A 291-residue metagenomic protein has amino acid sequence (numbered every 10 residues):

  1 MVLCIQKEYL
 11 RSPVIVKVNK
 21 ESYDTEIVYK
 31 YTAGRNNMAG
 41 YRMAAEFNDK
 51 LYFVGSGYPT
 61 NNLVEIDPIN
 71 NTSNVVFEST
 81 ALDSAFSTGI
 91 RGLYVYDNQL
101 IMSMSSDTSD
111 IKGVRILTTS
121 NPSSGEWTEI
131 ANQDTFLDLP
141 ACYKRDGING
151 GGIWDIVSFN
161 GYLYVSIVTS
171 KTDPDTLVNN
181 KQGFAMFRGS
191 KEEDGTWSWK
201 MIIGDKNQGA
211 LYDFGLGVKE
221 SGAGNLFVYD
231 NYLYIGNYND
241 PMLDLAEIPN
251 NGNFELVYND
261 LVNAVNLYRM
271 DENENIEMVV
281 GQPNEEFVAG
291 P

Functional and structural regions predicted by a protein language model:
M1-L3, K50-V54, Q99-S103, L163-S166 (+1 more regions): Conserved beta-propeller blade signature
Q6-E8, G57-Y58, S105-T108, T169-K171 (+1 more regions): Residue-level signature of beta-propeller blades and closely related beta-rich strand-turn architectures in secreted
R11-K20, N61-P68, K112-S123, V178-D194 (+1 more regions): Beta-propeller blade signature
S22, N48-D49, N70, D97-N98 (+2 more regions): Residue-level signal for tight coil/turn positions that link beta-strands
E26-T32, N74-T80, E126-F136, W197-N207 (+1 more regions): Beta-propeller fold detector
N36-A44, A85-L93, A141-S158, Y212-V228 (+1 more regions): Signature of short aromatic-glycine-proline-rich micro-motifs recurring in repeat-based ectodomains
Y234, P241, L245-E247, P291: Blade-level signature of beta-propeller repeat domains, shared across WD40, Kelch, NHL, RCC1 and BNR/Asp-box propellers
